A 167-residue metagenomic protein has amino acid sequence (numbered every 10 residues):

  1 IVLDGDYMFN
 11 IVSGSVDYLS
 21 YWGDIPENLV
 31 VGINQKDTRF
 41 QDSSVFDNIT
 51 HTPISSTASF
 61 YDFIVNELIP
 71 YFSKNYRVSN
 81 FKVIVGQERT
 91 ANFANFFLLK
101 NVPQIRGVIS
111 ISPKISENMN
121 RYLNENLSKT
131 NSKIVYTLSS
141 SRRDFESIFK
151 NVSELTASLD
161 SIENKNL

Functional and structural regions predicted by a protein language model:
I1-L167: Non-catalytic cap/lid and distal C-terminal segments of serine-dependent acyl enzymes
